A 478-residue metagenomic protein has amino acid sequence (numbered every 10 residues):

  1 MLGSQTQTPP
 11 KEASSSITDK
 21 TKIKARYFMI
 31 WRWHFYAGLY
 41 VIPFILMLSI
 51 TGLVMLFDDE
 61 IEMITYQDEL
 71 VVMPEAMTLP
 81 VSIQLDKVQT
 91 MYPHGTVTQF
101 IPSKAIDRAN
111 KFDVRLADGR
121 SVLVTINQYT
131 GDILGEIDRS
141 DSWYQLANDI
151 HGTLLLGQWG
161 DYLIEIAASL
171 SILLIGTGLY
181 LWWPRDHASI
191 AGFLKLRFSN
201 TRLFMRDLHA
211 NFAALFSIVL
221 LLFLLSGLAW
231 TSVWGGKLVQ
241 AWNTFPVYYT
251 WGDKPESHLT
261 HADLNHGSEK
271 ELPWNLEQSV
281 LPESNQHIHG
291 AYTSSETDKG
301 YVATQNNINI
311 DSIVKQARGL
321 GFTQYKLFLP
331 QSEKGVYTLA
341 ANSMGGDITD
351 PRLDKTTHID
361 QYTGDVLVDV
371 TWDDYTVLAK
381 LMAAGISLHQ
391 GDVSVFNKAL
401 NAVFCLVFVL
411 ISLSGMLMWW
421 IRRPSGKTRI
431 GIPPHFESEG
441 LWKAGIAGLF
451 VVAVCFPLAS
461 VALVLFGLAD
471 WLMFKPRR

Functional and structural regions predicted by a protein language model:
L2-R478: Conserved histidines in hydrophobic membrane contexts and catalytic metal-binding motifs
